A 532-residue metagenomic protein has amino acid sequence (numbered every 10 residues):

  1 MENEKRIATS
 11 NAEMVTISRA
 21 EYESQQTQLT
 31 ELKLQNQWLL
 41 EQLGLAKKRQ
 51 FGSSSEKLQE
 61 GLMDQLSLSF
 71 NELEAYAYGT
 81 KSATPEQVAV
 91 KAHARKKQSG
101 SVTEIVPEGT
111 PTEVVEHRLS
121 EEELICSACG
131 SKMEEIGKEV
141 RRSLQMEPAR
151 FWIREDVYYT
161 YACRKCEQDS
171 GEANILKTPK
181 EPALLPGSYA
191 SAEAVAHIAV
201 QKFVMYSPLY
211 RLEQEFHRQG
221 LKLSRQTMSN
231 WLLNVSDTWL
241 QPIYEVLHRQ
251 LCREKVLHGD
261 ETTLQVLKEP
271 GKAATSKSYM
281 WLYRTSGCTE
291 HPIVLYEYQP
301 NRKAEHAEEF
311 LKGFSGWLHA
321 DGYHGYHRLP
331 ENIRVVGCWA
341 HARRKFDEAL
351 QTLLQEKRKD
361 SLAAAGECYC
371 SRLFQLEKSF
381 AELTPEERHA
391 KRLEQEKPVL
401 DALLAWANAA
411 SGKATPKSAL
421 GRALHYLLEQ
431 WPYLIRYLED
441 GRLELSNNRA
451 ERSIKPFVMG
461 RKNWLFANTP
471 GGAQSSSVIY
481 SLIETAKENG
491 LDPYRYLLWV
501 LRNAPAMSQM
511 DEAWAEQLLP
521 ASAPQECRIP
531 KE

Functional and structural regions predicted by a protein language model:
M1-T9, E23, E123-L124, E134 (+3 more regions): Catalytic center-proximal scaffold of phosphoryl-transfer enzymes
M1-Y189, H258-G259, A320, R392 (+2 more regions): Short, flexible loop/hinge motifs at secondary-structure junctions
